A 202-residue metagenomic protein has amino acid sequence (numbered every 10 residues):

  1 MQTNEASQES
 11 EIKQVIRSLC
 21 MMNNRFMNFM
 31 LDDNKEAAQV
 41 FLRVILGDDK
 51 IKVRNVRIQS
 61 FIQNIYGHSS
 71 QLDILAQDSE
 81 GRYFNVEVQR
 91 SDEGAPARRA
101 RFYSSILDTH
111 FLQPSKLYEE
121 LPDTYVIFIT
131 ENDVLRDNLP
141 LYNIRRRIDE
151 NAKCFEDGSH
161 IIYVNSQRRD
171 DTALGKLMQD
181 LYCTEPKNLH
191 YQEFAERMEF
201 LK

Functional and structural regions predicted by a protein language model:
M1-K202: Elongated, amphipathic alpha-helical interaction scaffolds
